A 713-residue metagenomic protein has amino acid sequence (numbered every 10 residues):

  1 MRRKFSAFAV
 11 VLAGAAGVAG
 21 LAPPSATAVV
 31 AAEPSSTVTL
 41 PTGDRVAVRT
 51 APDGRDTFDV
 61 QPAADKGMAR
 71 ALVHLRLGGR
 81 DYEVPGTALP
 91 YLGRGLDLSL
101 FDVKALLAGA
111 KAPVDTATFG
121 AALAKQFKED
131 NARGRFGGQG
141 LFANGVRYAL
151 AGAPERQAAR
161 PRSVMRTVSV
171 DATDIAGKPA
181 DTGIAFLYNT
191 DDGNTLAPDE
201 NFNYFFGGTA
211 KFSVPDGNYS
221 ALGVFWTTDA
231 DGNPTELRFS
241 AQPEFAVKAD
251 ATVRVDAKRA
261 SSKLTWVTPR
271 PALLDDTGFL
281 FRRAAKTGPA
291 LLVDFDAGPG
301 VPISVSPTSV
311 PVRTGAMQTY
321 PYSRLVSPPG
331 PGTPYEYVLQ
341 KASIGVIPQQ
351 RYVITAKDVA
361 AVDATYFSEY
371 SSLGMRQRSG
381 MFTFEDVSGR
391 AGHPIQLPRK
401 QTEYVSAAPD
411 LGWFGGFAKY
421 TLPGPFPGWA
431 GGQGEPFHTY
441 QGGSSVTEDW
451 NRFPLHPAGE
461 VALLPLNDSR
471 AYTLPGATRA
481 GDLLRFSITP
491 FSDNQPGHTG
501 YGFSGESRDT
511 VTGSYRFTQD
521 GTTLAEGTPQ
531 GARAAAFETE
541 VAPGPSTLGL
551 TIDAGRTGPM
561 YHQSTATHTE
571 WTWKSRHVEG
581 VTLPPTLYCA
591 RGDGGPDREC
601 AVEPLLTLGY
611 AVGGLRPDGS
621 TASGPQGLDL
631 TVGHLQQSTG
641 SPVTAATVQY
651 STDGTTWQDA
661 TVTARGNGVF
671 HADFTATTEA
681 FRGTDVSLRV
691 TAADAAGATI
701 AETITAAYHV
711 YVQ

Functional and structural regions predicted by a protein language model:
M1-A31, V648: Secretory targeting and sorting signals
S25-P52: Low-complexity, acidic Ser/Thr/Pro-rich repeat tracts that form intrinsically disordered stalk/linker regions of very
P34, R45, G54, F58 (+1 more regions): Low-complexity, acidic Ser/Thr/Pro-rich "mucin-like" tracts of secreted and single-pass surface proteins
